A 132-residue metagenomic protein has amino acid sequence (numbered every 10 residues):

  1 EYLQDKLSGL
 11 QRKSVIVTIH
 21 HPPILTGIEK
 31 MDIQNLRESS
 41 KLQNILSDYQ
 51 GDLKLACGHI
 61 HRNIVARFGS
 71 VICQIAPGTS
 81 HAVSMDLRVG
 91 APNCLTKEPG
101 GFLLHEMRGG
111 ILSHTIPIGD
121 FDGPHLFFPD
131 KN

Functional and structural regions predicted by a protein language model:
E1-I72: His/acidic metal-ligating clusters that form di-metal
I45-D48, R67-N132: Binuclear metal-dependent phosphoesterase catalytic core
